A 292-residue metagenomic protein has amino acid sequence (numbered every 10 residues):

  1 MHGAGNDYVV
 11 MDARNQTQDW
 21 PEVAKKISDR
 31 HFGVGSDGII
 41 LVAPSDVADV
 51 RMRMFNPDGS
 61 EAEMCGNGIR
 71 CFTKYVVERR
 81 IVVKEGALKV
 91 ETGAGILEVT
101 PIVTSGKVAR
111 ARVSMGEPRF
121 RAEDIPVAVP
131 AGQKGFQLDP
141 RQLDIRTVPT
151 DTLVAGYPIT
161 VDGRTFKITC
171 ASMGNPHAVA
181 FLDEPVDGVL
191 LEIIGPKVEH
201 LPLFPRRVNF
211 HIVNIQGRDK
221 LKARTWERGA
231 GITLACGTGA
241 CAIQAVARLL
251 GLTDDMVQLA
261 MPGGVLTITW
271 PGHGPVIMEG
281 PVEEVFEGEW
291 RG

Functional and structural regions predicted by a protein language model:
M1-Q16, V113, V129-A131, Q137-A171: N-terminal, positively charged, Ser/Thr/Ala/Gly-biased leader segments that form transit/presequence-like amphipathic
M1-V108, A178-G292: A glycine-rich beta-to-alpha transition motif near the start of alpha/beta enzyme domains, typified by
V83, A87-L143: Hydrophobic alpha-helical segments and helix pairs
G116-P118, P126-A128, P176, P205 (+1 more regions): Proline-rich low-complexity regions
I125-V127, I159, V198, W290: Short clusters of hydrophobic/aromatic residues that line enzyme substrate/ligand-binding pockets
I168, P176-V179: Selected transmembrane alpha-helices and immediately adjacent juxtamembrane segments of polytopic inner-membrane
A171-M173, M278: Active-site donor-nucleotide binding/catalytic segment of nucleotide-sugar enzymes
